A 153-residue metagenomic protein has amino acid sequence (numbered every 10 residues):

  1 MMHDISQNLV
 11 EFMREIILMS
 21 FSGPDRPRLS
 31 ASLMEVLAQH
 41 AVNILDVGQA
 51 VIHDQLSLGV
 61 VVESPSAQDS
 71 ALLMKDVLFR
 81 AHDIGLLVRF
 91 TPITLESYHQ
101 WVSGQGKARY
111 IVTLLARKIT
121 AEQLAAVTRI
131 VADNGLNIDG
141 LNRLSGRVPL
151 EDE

Functional and structural regions predicted by a protein language model:
N8-E153: A conserved regulatory-domain signal marking ACT and ACT-like small-molecule sensing domains and adjacent regulatory
